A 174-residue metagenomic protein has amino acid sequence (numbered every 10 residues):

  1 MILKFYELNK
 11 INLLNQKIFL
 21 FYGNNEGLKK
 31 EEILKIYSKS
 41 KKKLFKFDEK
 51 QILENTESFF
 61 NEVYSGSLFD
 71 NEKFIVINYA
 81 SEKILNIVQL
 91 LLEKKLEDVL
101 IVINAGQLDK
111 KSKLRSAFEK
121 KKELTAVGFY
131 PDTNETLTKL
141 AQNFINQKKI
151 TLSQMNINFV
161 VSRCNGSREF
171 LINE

Functional and structural regions predicted by a protein language model:
M1-E174: Conserved beta/loop motifs at nucleotide-recognition and modification sites
